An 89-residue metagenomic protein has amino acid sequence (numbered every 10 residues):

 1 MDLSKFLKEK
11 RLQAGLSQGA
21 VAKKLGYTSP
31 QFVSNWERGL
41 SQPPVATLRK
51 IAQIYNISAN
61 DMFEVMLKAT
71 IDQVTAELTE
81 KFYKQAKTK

Functional and structural regions predicted by a protein language model:
K5-K24, T79-K87: Short basic helix-loop element that most often maps to the first helix and adjoining turn of HTH DNA-binding modules
L7, Q18, P30, V45-L48: Helix-turn-helix DNA-binding elements, focusing on the entry/boundary residues of the two helices that contact DNA
K10, K24, N35-W36, V65: Residues in the recognition helix of alpha-helical DNA-binding motifs
L16, Y27-T28, I57: The short coil/loop that forms the "turn" connecting the two helices of the helix-turn-helix
A20, A46-D61: DNA major-groove recognition helix of helix-turn-helix/homeodomain DNA-binding modules
G26-Q42: Recognition helix of helix-turn-helix/homeodomain-like DNA-binding domains that insert into the DNA major groove
Q53, F63-K89: Short, charged recognition helix plus adjacent turn of helix-turn-helix-like nucleic-acid-binding domains
